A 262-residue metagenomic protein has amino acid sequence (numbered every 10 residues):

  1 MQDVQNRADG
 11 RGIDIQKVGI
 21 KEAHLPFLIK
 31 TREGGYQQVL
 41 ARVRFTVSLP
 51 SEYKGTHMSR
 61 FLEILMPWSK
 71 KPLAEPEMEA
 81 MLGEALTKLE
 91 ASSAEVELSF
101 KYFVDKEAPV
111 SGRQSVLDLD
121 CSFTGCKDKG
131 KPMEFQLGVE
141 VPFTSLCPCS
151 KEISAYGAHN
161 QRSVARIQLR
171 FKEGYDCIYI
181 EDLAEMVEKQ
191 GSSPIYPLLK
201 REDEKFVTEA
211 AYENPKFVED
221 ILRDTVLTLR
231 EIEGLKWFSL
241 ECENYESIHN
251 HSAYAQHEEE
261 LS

Functional and structural regions predicted by a protein language model:
M1-S262: N-terminal intrinsically disordered, cationic/polar leader segments that include organellar targeting peptides
